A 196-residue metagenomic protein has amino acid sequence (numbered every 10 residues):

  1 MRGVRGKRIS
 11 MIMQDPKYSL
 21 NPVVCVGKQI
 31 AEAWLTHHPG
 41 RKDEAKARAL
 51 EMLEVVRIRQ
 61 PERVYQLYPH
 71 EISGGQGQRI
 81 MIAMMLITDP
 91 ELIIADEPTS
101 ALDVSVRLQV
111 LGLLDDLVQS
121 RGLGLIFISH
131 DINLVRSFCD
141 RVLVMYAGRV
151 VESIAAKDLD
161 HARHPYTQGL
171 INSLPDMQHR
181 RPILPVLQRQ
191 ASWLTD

Functional and structural regions predicted by a protein language model:
M1-S10, T36, D158-A162: ABC ATPase NBD coupling module
I30, I82, I93, V106 (+1 more regions): Hydrophobic anchor residue at the start of the ABC signature
R59, R63, I154-D196: Short catalytic/signature loops enriched in Gly
I87-E91: A short, proline-enriched helix->beta-strand linker immediately N-terminal to the Walker B motif in ABC-type P-loop
L108-R121, N133: Helical segment within the ABC ATPase nucleotide-binding domain
V135-S137: A short, surface-exposed alpha-helical micro-motif characterized by mixed small hydrophobic and charged/polar residues
